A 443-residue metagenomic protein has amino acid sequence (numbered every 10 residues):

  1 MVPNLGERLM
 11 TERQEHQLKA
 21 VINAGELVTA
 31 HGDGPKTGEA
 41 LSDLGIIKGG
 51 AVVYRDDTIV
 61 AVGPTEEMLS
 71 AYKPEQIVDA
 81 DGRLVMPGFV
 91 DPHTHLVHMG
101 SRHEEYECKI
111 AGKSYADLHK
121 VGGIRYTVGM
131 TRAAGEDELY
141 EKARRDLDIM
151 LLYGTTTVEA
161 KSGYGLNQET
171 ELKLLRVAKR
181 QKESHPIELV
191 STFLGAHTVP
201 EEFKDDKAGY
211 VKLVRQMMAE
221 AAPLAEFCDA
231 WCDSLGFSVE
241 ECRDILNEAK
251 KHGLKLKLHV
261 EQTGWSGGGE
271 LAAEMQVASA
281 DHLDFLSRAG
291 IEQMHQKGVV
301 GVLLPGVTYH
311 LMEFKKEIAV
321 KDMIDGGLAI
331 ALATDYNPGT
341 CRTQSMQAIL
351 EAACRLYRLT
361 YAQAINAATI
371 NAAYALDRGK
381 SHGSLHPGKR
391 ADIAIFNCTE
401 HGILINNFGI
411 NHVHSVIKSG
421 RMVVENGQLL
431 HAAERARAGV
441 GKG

Functional and structural regions predicted by a protein language model:
M1-A71, H401-I403: N-terminal metal-binding scaffold of metallo-dependent hydrolase/deaminase domains
A20, E75-D79, S191, V416: Conserved beta-strand scaffold positions in the cores of enzyme catalytic domains, especially in NTP/NDP-utilizing
A24, V52, D57, G82 (+14 more regions): Divalent metal-coordination and catalytic microenvironments
E75-K142: Metal-associated gating/positioning segment near the N- to mid-region
G123-K142, D148, T156-S266: Metal-coordinating catalytic core of metallo-dependent amide/deamination hydrolases
L151, A221-A222, K250, A273 (+2 more regions): Non-catalytic positions within long, well-ordered alpha-helices that form the structural scaffold/packing of enzyme
K255, W265-S384, F396-H401, N407-I410 (+2 more regions): Active-site-adjacent C-terminal substructures of enzyme catalytic domains
V413-L430: Short peripheral tails and domain-boundary helices/loops at the edges of structured domains
